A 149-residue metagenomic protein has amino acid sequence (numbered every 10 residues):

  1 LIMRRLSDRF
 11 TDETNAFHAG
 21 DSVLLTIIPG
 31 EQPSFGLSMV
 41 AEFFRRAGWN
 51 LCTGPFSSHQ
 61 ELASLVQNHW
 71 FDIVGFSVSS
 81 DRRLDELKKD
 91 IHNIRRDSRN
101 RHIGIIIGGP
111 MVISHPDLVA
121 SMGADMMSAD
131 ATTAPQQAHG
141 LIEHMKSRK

Functional and structural regions predicted by a protein language model:
L1-L37: Long amphipathic N-terminal alpha/beta scaffold segment
R5-D8, D12, R96, G140-E143 (+1 more regions): Generic secondary-structure signature for well-ordered alpha-helical cores
L24, I106, M126-S128: Hydrophobic/aromatic beta-strand patches that form the interior of the parallel beta-sheet core in alpha/beta enzyme
F43, C52-L118: Cofactor-cradling patches in redox/metallo enzymes
A47: Conserved dinucleotide-binding and phosphotransfer motif residues
P110-K149: Peripheral docking tails and interdomain loops at the edges of cofactor- or intermediate-handling domains
